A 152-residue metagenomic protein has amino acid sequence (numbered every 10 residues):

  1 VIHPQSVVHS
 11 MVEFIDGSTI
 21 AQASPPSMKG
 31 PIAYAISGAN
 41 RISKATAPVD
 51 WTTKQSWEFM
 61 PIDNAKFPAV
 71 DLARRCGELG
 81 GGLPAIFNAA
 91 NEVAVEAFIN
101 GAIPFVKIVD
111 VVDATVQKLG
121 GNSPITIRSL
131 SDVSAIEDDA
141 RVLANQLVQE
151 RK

Functional and structural regions predicted by a protein language model:
V1-K152: Catalytic, metal-anchored helix/loop core of enzyme active sites in primary metabolism
